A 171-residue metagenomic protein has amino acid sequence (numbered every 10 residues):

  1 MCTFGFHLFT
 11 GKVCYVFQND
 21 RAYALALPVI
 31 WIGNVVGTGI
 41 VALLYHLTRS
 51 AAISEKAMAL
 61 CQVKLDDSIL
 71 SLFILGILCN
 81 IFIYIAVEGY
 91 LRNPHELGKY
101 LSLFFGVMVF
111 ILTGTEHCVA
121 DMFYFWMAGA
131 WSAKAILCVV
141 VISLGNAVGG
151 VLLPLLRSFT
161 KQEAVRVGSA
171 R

Functional and structural regions predicted by a protein language model:
M1-R171: Alpha-helical transmembrane segments and their helix-helix packing motifs
